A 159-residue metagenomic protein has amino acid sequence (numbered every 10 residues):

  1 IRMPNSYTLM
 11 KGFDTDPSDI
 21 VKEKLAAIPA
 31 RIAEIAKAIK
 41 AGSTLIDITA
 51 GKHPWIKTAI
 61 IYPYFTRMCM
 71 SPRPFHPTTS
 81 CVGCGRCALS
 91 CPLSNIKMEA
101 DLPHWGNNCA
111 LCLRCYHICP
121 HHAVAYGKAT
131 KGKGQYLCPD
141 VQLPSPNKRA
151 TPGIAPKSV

Functional and structural regions predicted by a protein language model:
I1-Y64, S145, R149-S158: FMN-binding flavodoxin-like domain, especially the glycine-rich phosphate-binding loop
K11-D14, K37-L45, T78-S94, Q135-P146: Hydrophobic transmembrane alpha-helix bundles
K24, V82-G83, L113: Short, contiguous, pocket-lining structural segments that sit at or immediately flank catalytic/ligand-binding sites
P54-P92: A mid-sequence, solvent-exposed acidic-amphipathic segment
P77, R86-H104, R114-K131: Iron-sulfur cluster-binding cysteine motifs and their immediate structural context in ferredoxin-like electron-transfer
G106-N108: C-terminal active-site rim and adjoining tail of enzyme catalytic domains
L111-V159: Flanking helices and flexible, charged tails adjoining ferredoxin-like Fe-S electron-transfer domains in multi-subunit
